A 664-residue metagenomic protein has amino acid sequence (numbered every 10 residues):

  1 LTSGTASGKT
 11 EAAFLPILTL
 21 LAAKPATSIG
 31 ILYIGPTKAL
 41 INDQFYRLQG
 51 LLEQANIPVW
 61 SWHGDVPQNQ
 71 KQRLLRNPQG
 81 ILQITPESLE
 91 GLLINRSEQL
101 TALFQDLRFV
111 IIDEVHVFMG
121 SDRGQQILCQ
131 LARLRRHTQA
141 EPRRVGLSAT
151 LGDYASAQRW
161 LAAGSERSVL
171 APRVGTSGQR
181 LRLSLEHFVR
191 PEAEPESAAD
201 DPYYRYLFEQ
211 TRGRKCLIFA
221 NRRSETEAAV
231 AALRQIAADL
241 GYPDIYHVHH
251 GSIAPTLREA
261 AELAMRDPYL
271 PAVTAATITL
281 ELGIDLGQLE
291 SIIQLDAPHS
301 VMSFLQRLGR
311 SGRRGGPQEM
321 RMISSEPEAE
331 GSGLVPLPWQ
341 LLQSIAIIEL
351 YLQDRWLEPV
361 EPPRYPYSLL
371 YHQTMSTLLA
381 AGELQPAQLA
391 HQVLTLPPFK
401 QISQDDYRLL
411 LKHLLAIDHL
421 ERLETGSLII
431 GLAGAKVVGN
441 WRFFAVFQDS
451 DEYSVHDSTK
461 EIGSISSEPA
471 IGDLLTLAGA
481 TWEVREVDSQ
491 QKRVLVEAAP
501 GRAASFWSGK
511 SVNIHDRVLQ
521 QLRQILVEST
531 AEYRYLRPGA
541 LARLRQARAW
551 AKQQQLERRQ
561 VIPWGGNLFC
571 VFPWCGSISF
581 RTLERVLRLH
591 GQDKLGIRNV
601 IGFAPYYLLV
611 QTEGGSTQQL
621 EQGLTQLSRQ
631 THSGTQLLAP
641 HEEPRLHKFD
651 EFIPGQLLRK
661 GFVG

Functional and structural regions predicted by a protein language model:
T19-Q44, H137-E141: Conserved SF1/SF2 helicase motif Ia
G30-Q44, G146, F208-I236: Conserved strand-helix element at the start of the C-terminal RecA-like helicase core
I41-H63, R159-E166, A237: Conserved helix-turn-beta segment of the N-terminal RecA-like "Helicase ATP-binding" lobe in SF1/SF2 helicases
G64-R108: Conserved helix/coil segment N-terminal to the catalytic DExD/H
N69-Q72, G251-T277: Conserved helicase ATPase core of P-loop NTP-dependent helicases/translocases
A132, R143-R222: Conserved interdomain linker/interface between the two RecA-like ATPase lobes of SF2 helicase motors
Y269, M302-P359: Conserved segment of the helicase C-terminal RecA-like domain
R355-T481, E486-V487, P563-I578, D593-G602: C-terminal accessory/connector segments of nucleic-acid motor ATPases
